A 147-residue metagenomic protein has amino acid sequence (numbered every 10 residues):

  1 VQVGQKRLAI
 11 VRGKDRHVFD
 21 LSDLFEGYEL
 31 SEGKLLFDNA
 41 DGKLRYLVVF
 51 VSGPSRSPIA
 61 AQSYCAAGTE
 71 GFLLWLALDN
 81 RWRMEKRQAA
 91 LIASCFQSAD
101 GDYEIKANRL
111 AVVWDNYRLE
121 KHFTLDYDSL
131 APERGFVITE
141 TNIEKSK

Functional and structural regions predicted by a protein language model:
V1-A9, V18, L78-R83, R87-K147: Acidic, small-residue rich beta-repeat scaffolds with periodic aromatic anchors
V1-D38, G53: Flexible low-complexity loop/turn motifs enriched in small/helix-breaking residues
L35-G42, D102-K106: Structural signature of eukaryotic scaffold interfaces centered on beta-propeller domains
R45: Acidic Asp/Glu-based divalent-cation binding sites
V48-I59: Generic short beta-strand segments
V49-F50, G68, W114-D115: Short His-Asn-centered micro-motif
A60-G68: Short consensus segments that form the blades of beta-propeller domains, in both extracellular/periplasmic
E70-L73: A detector of repeated loop/turn-to-beta-strand junctions in beta-rich toroidal repeat architectures
